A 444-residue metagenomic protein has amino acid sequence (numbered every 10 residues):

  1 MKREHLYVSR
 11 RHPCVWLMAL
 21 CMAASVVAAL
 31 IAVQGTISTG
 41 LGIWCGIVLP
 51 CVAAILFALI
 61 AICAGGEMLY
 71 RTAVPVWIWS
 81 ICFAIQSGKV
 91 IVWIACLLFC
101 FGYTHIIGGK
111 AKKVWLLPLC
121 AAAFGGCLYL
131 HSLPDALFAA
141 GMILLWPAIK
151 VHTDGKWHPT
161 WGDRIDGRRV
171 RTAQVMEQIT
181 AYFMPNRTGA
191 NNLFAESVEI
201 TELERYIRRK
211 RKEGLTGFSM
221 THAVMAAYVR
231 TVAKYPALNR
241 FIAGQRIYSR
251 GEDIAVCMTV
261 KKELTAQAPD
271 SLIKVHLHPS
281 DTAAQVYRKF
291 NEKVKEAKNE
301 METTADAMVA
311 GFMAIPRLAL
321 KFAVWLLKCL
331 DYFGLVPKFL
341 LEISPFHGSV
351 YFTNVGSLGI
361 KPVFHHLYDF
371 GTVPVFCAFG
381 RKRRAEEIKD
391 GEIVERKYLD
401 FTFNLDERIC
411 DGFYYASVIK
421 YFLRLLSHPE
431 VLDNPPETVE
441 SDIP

Functional and structural regions predicted by a protein language model:
K2-M22, S38-L49, V232: Cytosolic juxtamembrane helix and N-cap/initiation of the first transmembrane helix
H5-L6, I31-A32, Y70, I85 (+2 more regions): C-terminal catalytic/motor cores of large multi-domain enzyme assemblies
C14-A28, A73-W79, C120-A121: Alpha-helical transmembrane segments
V26, C120-L128, F138-K150: Terminal signal-anchor or tail-anchor transmembrane helices that tether membrane-associated enzymes to cellular
I31-I47, I62-L69, I81-A95, G108-K112 (+1 more regions): Membrane-helix interface and helix-disruption motif detector
C51-E67, C100-I106: Canonical alpha-helical transmembrane segments
A53-F57, V74-F83, L97-F101, P118-G126: Hydrophobic, membrane-inserted alpha-helices
E67-P75, K113-P118: Cytoplasmic-side transmembrane-helix entry/capping segments in multi-pass membrane proteins
